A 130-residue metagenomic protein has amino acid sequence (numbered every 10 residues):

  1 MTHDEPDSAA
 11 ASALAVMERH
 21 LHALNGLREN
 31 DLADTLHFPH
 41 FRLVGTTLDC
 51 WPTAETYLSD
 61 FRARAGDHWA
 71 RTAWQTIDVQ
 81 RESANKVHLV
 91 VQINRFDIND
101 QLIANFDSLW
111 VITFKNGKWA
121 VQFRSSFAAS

Functional and structural regions predicted by a protein language model:
M1-F38: Short, low-complexity N-terminal intrinsically disordered segments enriched in polar/charged residues
H20, L32, R42, K86-F96: Short, well-ordered beta-strand segments in beta-rich or mixed alpha/beta enzyme and ligand-binding folds
E29-R81: A solvent-exposed, acidic/Ser-Thr-rich amphipathic alpha-helical stretch
L36-H37, I93-R95, S125-S126: Short beta-strand segments enriched in hydrophobic/aromatic residues within well-folded beta-rich domains
R71, N85-V87, A104: Residue-level preference for beta-strand/loop junctions
W74-Q80, Q92-R95, D107-T113: Hydrophobic/aromatic beta-strand elements that line small-molecule binding cavities or substrate pockets in beta-rich
I103-S130: Short beta-strand edge/turn micro-motifs at domain boundaries
